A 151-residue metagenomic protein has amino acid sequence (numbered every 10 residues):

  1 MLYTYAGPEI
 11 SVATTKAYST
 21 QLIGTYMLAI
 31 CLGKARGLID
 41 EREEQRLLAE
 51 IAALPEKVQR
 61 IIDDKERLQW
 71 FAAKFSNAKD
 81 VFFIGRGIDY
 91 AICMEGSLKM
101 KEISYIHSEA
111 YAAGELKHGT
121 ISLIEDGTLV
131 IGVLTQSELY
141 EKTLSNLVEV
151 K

Functional and structural regions predicted by a protein language model:
M1-K151: A SIS-like phosphosugar-recognition module
